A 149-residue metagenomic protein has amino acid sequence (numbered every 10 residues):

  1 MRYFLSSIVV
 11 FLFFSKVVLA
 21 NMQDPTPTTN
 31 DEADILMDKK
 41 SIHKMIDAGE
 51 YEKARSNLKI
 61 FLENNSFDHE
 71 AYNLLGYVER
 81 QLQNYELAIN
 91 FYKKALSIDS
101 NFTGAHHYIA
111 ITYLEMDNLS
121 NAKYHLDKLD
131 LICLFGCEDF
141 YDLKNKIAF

Functional and structural regions predicted by a protein language model:
N64, I98, L131-F135: Structural marker of alpha-solenoid helical repeat scaffolds
D68, F102, G136-C137: Residue-level recognition of tetratricopeptide repeat
L74, Y108, D142-K146: Canonical tetratricopeptide repeat
